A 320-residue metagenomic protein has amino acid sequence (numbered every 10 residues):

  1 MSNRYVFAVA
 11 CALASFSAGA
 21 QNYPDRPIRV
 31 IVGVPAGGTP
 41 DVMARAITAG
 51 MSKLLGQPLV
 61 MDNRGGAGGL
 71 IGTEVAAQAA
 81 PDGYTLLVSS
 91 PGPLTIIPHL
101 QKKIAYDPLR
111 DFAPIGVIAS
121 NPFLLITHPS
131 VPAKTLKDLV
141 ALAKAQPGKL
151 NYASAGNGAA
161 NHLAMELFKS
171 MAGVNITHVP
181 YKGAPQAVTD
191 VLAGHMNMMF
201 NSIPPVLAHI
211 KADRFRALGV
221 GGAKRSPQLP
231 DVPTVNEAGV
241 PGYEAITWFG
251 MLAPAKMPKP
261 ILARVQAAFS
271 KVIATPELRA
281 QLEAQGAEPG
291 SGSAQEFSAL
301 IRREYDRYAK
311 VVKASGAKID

Functional and structural regions predicted by a protein language model:
M1-V9: Bacterial N-terminal signal peptides that target proteins for export
S15-G19: N-terminal signal peptide c-region/cleavage motif recognized by signal peptidases
A20-R110, K149-N151, N157, G173-F200 (+3 more regions): N-terminal (or domain-start) structured segment
D25-P27, M171-V174, K211, T234-E237 (+1 more regions): An extracytoplasmic/periplasmic, membrane-proximal ligand-sensing/linker region
Q78-Y84, P91, H99-Q186, V235-E237 (+1 more regions): Hinge/capping helix and adjacent helix->loop/strand transition within the periplasmic-binding protein
G83-L87, L124, N197-M198, R216-A217 (+1 more regions): Short, Asp-centered acidic motifs that coordinate Mg2+ and/or phosphate in catalytic or ligand-binding sites
L94-K103, H162, K169-M171, M198-V232: A ligand-binding cleft/hinge motif common to bilobed small-molecule-binding domains
